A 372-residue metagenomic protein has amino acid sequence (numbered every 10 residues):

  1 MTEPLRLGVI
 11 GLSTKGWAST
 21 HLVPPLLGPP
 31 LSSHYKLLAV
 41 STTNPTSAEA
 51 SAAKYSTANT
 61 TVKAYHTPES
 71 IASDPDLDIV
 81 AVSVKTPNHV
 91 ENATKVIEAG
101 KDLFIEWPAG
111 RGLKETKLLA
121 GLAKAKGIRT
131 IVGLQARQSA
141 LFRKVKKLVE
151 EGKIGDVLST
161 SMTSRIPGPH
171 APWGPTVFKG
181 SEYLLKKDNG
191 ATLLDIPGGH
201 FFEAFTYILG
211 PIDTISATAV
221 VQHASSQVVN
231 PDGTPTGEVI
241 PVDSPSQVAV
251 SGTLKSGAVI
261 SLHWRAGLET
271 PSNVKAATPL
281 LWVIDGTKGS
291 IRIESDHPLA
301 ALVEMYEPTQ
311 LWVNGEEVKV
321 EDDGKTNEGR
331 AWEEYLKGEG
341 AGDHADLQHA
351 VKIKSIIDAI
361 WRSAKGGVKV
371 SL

Functional and structural regions predicted by a protein language model:
M1-A58: N-terminal Rossmann-like dinucleotide-binding module
T2-P4, S32, S56, I79-A81 (+6 more regions): C-terminal helix-rich "cap/oligomerization" subdomain common to oxidoreductases
P4-G8, D156-S159, S290: Residues that mark the start of a beta-strand
G16, A136-P241, G367: Predominantly a Rossmann-like dinucleotide-binding segment in NAD(P)-dependent oxidoreductases
Y35-L37, N59, L77, V157 (+1 more regions): Core-facing hydrophobic residues within beta-strands of well-ordered domains
K63-S73: Short acidic low-complexity segments
I79, K85-Q138, G152: Beta-strand-loop-alpha-helix segment that lines the small-molecule cofactor/substrate pocket of alpha/beta enzymes
I196-A300, W332-A341: Contiguous beta-strand/loop segments that form the cofactor/metal-binding neighborhood of enzyme cores
